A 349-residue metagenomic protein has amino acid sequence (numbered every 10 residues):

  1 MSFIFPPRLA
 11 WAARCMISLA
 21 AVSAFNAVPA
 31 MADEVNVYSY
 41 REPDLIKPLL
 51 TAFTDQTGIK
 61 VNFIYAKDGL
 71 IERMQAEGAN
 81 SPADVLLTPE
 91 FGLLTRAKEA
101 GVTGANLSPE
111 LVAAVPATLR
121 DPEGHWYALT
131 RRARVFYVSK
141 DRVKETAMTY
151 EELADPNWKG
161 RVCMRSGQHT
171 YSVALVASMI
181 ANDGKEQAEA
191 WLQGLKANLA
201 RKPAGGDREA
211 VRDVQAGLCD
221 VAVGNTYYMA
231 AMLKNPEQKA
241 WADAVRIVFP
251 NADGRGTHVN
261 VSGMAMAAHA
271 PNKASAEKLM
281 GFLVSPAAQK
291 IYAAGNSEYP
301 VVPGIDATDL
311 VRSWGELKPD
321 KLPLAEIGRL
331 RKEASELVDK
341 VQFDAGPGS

Functional and structural regions predicted by a protein language model:
D33-R96: Early extracytoplasmic/lumenal segment of secretory-pathway proteins
Y38-R41, P122-E123, V138-K140, E145 (+3 more regions): Short beta-strand->loop
S81-L86, G104-F136, E151, C163-M164: A structural signal for short loop-to-beta-strand junctions that line the ligand-binding cleft of periplasmic/secreted
Y137-R142, V259-N272, I291: A bilobed periplasmic-binding-protein/Venus flytrap-type ligand-binding module shared by bacterial periplasmic
D141-M148, I180-E189, A270-A276: Short helix-loop capping/hinge motifs at secondary-structure junctions, enriched in acidic/polar residues
G160-Q168, F282-D306: Periplasmic-binding protein-like
Y171, S178, D183-P250: Ligand-binding pocket segment of bilobal, Venus flytrap-like solute-binding proteins
D320-S349: Conserved C-terminal helix/tail region of periplasmic/extracytoplasmic solute-binding proteins
